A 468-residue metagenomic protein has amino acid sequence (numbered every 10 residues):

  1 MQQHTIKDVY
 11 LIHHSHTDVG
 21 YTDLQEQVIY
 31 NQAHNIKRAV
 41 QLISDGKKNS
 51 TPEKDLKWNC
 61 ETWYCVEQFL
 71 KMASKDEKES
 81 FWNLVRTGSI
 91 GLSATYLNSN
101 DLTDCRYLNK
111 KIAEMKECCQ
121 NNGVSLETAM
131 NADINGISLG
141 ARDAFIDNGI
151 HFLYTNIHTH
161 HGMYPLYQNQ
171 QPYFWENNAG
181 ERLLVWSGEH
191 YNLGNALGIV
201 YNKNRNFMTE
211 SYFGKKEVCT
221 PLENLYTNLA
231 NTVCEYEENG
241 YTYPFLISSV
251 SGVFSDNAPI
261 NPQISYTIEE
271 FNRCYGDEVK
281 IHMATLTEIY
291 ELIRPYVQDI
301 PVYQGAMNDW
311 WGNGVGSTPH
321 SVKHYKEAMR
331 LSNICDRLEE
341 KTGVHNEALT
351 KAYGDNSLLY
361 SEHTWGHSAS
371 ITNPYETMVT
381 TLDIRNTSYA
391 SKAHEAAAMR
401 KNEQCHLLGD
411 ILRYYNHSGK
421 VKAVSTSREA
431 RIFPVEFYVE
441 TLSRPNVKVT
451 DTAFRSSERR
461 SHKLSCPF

Functional and structural regions predicted by a protein language model:
M1-Y415, G419: Catalytic-domain carbohydrate-binding cleft regions of carbohydrate-active enzymes
N100-D101, N192-G194, T441-S443, E458 (+1 more regions): A short local loop/turn or secondary-structure capping micro-motif enriched for an aromatic residue
L183, R431, R460-H462: Short beta-strand segments
N416, K420-E429: Asparagine-centered strand-capping/turn motif at beta-strand->loop junctions
T426-R444, T452: Surface-exposed beta-strand/loop patches in extracellular or lumenal glycoproteins
P445-P467: Solvent-exposed beta-strand/loop surfaces of large extracellular or lumenal domains
